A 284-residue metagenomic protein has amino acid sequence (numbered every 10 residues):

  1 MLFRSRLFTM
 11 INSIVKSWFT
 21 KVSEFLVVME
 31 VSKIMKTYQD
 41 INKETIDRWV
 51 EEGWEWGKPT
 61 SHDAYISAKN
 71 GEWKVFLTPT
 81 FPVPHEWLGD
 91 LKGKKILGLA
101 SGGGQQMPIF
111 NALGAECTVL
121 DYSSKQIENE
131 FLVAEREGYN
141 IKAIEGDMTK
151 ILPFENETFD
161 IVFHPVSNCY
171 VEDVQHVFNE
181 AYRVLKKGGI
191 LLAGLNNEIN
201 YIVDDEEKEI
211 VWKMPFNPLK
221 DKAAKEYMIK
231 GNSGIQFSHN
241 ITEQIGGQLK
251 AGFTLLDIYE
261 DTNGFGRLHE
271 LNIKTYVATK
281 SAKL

Functional and structural regions predicted by a protein language model:
M1-L2, V27: Short, small-residue-biased leader/transition segments that mark boundaries at the very start of proteins
T60-K94: Conserved alpha-helix/loop element of class I SAM-dependent methyltransferases that forms part of the SAM/SAH-binding
K94-I151: Class I SAM-dependent methyltransferase SAM/SAH-binding core
T149-V162: A short acidic, Gly/Pro-enriched loop at the edge of an enzyme's catalytic core that lines a small-molecule cofactor
D160-Q175: A short SAM/SAH-binding and catalytic strip from SAM-dependent methyltransferases
Q175-I190: A short glycine-rich, Lys/Arg-flanked "PGG" loop and its adjoining helix->strand segment in the class I
I190-A223: Conserved class I S-adenosyl-L-methionine
I235-I258: Short alpha-helix
